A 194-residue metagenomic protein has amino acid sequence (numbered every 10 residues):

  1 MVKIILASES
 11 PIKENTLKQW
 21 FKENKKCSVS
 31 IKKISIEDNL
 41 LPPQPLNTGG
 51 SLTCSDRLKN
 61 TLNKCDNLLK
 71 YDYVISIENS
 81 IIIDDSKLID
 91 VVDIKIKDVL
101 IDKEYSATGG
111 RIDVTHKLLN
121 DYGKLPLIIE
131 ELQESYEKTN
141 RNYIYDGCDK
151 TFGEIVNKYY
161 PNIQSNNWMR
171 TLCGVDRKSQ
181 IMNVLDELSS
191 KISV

Functional and structural regions predicted by a protein language model:
M1-Y71: N-terminal polybasic phosphate/anion-binding patch
P42-V194: Anionic-ligand binding patches
